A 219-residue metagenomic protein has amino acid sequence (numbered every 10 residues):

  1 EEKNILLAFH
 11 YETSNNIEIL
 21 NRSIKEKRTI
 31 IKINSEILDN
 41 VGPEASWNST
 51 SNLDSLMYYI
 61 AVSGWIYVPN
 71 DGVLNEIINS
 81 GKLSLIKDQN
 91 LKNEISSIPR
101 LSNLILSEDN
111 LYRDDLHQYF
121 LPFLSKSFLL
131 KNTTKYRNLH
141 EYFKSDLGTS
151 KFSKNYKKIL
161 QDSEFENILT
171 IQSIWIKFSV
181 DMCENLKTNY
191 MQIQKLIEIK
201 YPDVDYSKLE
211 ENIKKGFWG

Functional and structural regions predicted by a protein language model:
E2-G219: Long, hydrophobic alpha-helical segments that serve as membrane-spanning/inserting helices
